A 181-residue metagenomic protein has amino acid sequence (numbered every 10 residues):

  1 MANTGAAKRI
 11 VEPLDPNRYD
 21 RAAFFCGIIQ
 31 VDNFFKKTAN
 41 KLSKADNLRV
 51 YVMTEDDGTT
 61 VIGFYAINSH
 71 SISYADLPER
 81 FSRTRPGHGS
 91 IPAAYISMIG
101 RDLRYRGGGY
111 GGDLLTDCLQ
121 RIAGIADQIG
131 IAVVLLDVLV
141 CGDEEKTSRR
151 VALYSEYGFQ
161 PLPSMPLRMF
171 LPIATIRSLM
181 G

Functional and structural regions predicted by a protein language model:
M1-G108, D113-G181: Non-catalytic substrate-recognition and accessory regions of acyl/acetyltransferase enzymes
